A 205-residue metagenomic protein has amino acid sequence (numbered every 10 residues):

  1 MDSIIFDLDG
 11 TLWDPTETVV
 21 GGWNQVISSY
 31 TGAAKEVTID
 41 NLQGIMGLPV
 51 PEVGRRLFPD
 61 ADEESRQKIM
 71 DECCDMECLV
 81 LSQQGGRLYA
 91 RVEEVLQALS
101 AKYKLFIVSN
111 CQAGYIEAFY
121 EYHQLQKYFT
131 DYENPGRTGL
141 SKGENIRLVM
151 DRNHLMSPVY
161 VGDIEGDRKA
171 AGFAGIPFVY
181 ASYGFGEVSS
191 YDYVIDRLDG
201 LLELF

Functional and structural regions predicted by a protein language model:
M1-D2, E64, A113, E117-F205: Asp-based, Mg2+/Mn2+-dependent phosphohydrolase catalytic module
D2-A90: N-terminal helical cap/lid subdomain that shapes the substrate entry/recognition surface in HAD-like hydrolases
T11, S109-C111: Conserved phosphate-coupling serine/threonine residues in phosphotransfer and NTP-handling enzymes
Y30, K102-Y103, A174: Helix C-cap/helix->beta junction micro-motif
E36-I39, Y89, E93, L140-G143 (+1 more regions): Structural motif corresponding to alpha-helix initiation and N-cap regions
L79-I107, E117, G143: Short, acidic loop-to-helix structural element flanking the phosphoryl-transfer center in phosphate-processing enzymes
